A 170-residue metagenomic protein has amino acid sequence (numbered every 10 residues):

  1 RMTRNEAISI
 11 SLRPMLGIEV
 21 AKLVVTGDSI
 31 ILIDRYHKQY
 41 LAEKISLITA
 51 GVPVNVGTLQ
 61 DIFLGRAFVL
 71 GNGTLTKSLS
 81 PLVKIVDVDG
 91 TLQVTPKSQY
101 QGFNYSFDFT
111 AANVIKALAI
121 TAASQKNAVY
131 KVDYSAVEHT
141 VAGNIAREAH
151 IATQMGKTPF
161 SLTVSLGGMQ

Functional and structural regions predicted by a protein language model:
N5, M15-G17, Y100-Q101, A112: Short strand-connecting beta-turns/loops that link adjacent beta-strands
N5-E6, D28-S29, V88-L92: Beta-strand-connecting loop/turn residues
A7-L59: An acidic-aromatic
Y36-F103: Flexible, processing/modification-adjacent segments and terminal tails in exported/periplasmic/extracellular proteins
L75-Q170: Gly/Pro-enriched, hydrophobic low-complexity segments that function as extracytoplasmic propeptides/linkers
